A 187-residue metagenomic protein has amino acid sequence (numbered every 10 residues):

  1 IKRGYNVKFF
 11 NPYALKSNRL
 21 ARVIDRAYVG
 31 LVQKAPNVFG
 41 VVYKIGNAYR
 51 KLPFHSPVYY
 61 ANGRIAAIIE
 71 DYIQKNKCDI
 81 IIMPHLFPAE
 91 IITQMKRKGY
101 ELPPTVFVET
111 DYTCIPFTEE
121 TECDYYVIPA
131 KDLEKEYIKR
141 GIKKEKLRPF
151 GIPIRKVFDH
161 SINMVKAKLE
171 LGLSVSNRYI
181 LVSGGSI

Functional and structural regions predicted by a protein language model:
R3-Y72: Conserved N-terminal ligand/cofactor-binding loop architecture of enzyme catalytic domains
A14, Y112, I154, I187: Short, glycine/serine-rich, charged loops/turns that create anion-binding and catalytic segments at active sites
S17-R19, E90, I115, I154-V157: Generic structural signal for helix capping and beta-alpha/helix-loop junctions
L20, T118-E119, D159-I162: Short, well-ordered secondary-structure micro-motifs
I45-I142, K146-P149: Active-site and donor-binding regions of nucleotide-sugar-utilizing enzymes
F87-P88, G185-I187: Short glycine-rich anion-binding loops that position phosphate/pyrophosphate groups of nucleotides and phosphorylated
D124-S186: A nucleotide-sugar donor-handling region in carbohydrate enzymes
